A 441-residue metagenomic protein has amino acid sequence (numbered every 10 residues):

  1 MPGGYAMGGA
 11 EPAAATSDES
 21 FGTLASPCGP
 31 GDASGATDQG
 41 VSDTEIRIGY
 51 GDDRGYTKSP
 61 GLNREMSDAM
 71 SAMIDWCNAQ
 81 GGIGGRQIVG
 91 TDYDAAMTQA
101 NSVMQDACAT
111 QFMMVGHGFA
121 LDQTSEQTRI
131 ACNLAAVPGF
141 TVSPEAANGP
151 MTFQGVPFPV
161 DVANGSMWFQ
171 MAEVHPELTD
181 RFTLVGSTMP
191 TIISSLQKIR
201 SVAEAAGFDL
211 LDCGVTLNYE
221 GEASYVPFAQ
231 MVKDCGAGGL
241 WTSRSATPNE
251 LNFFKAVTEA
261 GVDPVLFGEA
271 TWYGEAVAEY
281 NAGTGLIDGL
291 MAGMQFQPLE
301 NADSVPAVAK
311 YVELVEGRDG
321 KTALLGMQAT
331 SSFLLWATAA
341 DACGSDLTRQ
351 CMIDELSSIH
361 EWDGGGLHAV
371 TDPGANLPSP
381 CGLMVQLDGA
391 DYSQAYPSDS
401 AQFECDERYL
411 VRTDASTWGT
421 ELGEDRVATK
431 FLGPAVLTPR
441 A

Functional and structural regions predicted by a protein language model:
S17-G35, D363-A441: Solvent-exposed, acidic/polar segments of extracytosolic/periplasmic ligand-binding ectodomains
A33-T44, G49-S71, Y93, S187-S194 (+1 more regions): Extracytoplasmic "Venus flytrap"
I48, G55, S67-G90, A205-F208: Signal peptide-proximal N-terminal region of secreted/periplasmic/extracellular or secretory-lumen proteins
G61-D68, A79-P150, G155, L217-Y225: Beta-alpha junction/loop-to-helix N-cap segments that form part of ligand/metal-binding clefts
A107-L121, A136-F140, R181-G186, G236-T247 (+3 more regions): Periplasmic-binding protein-like
F153-G261: Extracellular/periplasmic Venus flytrap/periplasmic-binding protein
P157, A256-S331, E421-D425, T429-L437: Extracellular/periplasmic periplasmic-binding protein-like sensory domains
L196-R200, A246-N252, L299-I359: Extracellular/periplasmic ligand-binding modules, especially the Venus flytrap/periplasmic-binding
